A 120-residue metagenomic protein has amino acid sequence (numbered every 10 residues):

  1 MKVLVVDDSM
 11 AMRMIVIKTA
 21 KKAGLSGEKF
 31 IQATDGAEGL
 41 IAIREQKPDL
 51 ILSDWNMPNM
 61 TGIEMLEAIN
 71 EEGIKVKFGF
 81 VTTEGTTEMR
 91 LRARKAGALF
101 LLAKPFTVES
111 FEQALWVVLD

Functional and structural regions predicted by a protein language model:
M10-I31: Two-component/phosphorelay signaling modules centered on CheY-like receiver
Q32-I41, G62: Helix N-cap/capping motif at the beta->alpha junctions
I41, I63-I74: Short amphipathic alpha-helix used as the core "switch/output" element in two-component signaling
Q46-L52: Active-site beta3 strand of CheY-like receiver
D54, T82: Active-site residues of response regulator receiver
M57: Receiver (REC) domain active-site loop signature in two-component systems and cognate sites in sensor histidine kinases
E64, G85-F100: Alpha4 helix (beta4-alpha4-beta5 surface) of REC/receiver domains from two-component response regulators
F106-L115: C-terminal output helix
